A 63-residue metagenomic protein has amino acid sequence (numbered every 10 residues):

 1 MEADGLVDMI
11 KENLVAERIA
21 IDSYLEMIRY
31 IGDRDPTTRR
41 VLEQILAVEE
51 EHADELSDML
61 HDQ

Functional and structural regions predicted by a protein language model:
M1-Q63: Iron-associated oxidoreductase/ferritin-like identity signal
